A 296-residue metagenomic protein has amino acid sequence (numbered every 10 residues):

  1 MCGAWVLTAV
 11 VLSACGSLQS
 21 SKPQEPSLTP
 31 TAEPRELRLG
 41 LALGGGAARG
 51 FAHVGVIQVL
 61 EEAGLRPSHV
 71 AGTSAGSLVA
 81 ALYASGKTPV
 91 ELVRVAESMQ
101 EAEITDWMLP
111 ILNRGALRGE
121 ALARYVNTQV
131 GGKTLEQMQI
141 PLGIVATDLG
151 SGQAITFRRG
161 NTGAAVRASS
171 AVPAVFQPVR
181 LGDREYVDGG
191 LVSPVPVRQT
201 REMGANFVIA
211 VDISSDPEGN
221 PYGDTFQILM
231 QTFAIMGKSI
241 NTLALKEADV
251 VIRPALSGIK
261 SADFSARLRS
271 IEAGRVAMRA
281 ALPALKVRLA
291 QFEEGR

Functional and structural regions predicted by a protein language model:
M1-S13: Sec-dependent bacterial lipoprotein signal peptides
A14-V70, L82-R296: Patatin-like phospholipase
G72, G76: Gly/Ala-rich beta-loop-alpha elbow adjacent to hydrolase catalytic centers
